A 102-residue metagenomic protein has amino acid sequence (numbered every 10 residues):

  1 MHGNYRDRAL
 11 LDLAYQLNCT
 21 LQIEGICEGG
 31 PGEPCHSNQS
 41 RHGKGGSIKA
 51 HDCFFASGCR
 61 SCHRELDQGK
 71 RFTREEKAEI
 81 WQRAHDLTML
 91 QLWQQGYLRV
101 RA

Functional and structural regions predicted by a protein language model:
M1-Q16, R83, L87, V100-A102: Replace "small metal-dependent catalytic modules" with "small catalytic or cofactor-binding modules
N4-C35: Short cysteine-rich loop/turn motifs with clustered Cys
T20-L21, S57-R60: Cys/His/Pro-rich metal-binding microdomains
I23-F55, L66: Histidine-centered nuclease catalytic patch
G43-C53, R64-A102: Polybasic, low-complexity binding patches
